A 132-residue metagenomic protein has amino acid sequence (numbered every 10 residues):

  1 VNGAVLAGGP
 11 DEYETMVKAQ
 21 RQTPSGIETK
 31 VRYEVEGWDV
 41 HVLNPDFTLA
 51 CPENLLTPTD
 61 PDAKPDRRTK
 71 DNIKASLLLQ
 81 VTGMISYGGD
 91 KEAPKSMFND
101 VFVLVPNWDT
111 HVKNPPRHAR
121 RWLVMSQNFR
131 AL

Functional and structural regions predicted by a protein language model:
V1-A75: A solvent-exposed, acidic/Ser-Thr-rich amphipathic alpha-helical stretch
V40-H41, T48-L132: Short beta-strand edge/turn micro-motifs at domain boundaries
